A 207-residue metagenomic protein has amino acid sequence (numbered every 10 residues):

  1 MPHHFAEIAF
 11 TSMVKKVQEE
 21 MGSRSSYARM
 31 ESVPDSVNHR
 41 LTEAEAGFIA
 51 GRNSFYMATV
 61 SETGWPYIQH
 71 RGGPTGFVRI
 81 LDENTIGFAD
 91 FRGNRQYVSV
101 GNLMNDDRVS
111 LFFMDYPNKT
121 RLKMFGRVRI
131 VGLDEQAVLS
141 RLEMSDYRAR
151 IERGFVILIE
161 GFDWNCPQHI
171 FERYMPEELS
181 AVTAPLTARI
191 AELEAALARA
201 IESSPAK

Functional and structural regions predicted by a protein language model:
M1-K207: Binding-site signature for planar aromatic cofactors or substrates
